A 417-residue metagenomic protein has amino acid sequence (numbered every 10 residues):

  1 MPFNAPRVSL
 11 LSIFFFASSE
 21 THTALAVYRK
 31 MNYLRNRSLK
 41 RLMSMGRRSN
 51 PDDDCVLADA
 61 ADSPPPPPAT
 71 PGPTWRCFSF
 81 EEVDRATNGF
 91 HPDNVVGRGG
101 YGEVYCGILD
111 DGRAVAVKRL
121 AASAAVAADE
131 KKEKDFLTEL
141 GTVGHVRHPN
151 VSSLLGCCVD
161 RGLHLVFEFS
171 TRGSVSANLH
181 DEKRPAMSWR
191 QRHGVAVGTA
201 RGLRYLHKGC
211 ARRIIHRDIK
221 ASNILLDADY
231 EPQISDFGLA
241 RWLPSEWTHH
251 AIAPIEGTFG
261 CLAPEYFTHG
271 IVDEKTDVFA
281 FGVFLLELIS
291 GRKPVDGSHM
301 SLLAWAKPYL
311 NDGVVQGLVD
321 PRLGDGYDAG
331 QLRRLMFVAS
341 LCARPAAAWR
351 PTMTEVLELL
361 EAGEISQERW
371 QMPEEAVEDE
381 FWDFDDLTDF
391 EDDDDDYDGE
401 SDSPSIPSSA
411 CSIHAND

Functional and structural regions predicted by a protein language model:
M1-P73, A329-R334, A346, R350-D417: Intrinsically disordered, low-complexity cytosolic regulatory tails and linkers adjacent to catalytic/signaling modules
D93-V104: Protein kinase glycine-rich loop
Y105-A125: Glycine-rich ATP phosphate-binding loop
F136-G141: Regulatory alphaC helix of protein kinase catalytic domains
S153-L163, T171-R172: Short beta-strand micro-motifs within the conserved protein kinase catalytic domain, predominantly in the N-lobe
D277: Conserved catalytic-loop aspartate of Hanks-type protein kinases
